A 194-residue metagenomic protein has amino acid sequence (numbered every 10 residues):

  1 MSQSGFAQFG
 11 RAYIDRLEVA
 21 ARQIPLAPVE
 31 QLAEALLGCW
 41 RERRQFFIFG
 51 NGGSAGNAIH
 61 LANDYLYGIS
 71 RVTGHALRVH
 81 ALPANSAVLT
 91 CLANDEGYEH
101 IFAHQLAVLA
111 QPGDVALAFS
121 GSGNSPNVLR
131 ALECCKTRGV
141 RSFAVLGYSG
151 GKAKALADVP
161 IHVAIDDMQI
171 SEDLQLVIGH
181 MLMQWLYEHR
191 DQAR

Functional and structural regions predicted by a protein language model:
M1-I24: Generic N-terminal amphipathic, Lys/Arg-enriched alpha-helix
R22-E42: A short, well-structured juxtamembrane/interface segment
G38-A110: Glycine-rich, small/polar surface segments that engage phosphate groups of diverse ligands
S54-I59, N124-A131, A153: Short glycine/serine/threonine-rich phosphate/pyrophosphate-binding segments that cradle anionic phosphate groups
V108, I170-R194: A charged, well-structured terminal subsegment
V145-A157: Short, glycine/polar-rich helix-capping loops at beta-to-alpha or helix-loop-helix junctions that flank or form
